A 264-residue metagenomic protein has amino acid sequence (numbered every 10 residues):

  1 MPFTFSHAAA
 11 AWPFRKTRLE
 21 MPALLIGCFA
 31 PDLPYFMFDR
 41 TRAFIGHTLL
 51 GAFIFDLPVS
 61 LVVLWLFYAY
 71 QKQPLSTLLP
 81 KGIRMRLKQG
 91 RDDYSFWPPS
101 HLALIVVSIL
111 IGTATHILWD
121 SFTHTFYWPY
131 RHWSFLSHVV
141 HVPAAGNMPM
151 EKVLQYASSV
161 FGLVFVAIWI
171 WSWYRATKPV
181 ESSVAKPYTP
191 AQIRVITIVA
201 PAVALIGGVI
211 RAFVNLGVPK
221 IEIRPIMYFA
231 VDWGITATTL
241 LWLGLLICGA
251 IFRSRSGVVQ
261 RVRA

Functional and structural regions predicted by a protein language model:
M1-A264: N-terminal membrane-targeting hydrophobic helices
